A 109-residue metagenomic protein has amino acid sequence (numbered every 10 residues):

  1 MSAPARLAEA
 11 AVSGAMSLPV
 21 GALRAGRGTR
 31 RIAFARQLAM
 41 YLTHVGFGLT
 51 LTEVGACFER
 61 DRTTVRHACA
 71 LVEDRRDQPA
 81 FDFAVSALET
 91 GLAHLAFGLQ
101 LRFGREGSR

Functional and structural regions predicted by a protein language model:
E9, T50-L51: Helix-turn-helix DNA-binding elements, focusing on the entry/boundary residues of the two helices that contact DNA
A10, G14-A35: Short, Lys/Arg-enriched anionic-surface-contact patches
A33-L49: Short, amphipathic alpha-helical "recognition" segments used to contact nucleic acids or chromatin
H44, C69, R76: DNA major-groove recognition helix of helix-turn-helix
T52-F58: Short alpha-helical "recognition helix" segments of helix-turn-helix
T64-R66: Helix-turn-helix DNA-binding helix
R76-L95: Short Lys/Arg-enriched helix C-cap and helix-to-coil transition segments that create basic nucleic-acid-contact patches
